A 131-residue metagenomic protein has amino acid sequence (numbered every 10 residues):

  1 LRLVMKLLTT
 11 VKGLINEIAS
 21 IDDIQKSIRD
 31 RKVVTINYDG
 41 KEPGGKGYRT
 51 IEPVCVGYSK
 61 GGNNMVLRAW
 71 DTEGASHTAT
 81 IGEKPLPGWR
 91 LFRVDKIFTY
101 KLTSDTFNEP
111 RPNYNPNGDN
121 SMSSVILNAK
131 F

Functional and structural regions predicted by a protein language model:
L3-A19: Proteolytic processing junctions in secreted/extracellular precursors, especially proprotein convertase/trypsin-like
N16-F131: Core beta-strand-centered patch of the WYL/Sm-like small regulatory domain
